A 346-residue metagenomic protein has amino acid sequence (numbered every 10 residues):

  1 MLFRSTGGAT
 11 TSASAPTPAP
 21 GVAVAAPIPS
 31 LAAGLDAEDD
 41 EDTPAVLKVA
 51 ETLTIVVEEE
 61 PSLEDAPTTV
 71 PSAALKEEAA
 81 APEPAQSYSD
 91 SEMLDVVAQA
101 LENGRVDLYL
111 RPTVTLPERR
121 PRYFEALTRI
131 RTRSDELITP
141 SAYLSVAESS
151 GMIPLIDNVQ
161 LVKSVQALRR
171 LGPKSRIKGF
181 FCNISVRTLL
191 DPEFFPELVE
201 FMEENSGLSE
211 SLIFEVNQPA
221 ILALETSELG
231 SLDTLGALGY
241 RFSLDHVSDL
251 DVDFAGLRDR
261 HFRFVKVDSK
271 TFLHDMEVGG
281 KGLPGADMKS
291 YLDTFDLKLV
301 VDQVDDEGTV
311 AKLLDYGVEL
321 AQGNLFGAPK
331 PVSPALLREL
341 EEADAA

Functional and structural regions predicted by a protein language model:
M1-L2: Short, small-residue-biased leader/transition segments that mark boundaries at the very start of proteins
T10-A33, A37-A45, T52, S62 (+1 more regions): Low-complexity, Pro/Ser/Thr/Gly/Ala-rich intrinsically disordered linkers and tails that serve as
T43, V186-T188, E215-A223, Y240-A346: EAL-family c-di-GMP phosphodiesterase catalytic domain
L53-Y88, I177-I184, P331-V332: Flexible, glycine/charge-rich interdomain/linker segments that couple and regulate nucleotide signaling catalytic cores
I55, K76-V146, G327-P331: Active-site core of bacterial EAL-family cyclic-dinucleotide phosphodiesterase domains
T132-L137, L161-V165, H246, G323: Short acidic-capped amphipathic helix/loop micro-motif used as an active-site/signal-coupling element
M152-S227, Q303: Catalytic core of bacterial c-di-GMP phosphodiesterases, primarily the EAL and HD-GYP domains, capturing alpha-helical
P196-V199, S227-G230, G279-A286: Charged helix-capping and loop-helix junction motifs
